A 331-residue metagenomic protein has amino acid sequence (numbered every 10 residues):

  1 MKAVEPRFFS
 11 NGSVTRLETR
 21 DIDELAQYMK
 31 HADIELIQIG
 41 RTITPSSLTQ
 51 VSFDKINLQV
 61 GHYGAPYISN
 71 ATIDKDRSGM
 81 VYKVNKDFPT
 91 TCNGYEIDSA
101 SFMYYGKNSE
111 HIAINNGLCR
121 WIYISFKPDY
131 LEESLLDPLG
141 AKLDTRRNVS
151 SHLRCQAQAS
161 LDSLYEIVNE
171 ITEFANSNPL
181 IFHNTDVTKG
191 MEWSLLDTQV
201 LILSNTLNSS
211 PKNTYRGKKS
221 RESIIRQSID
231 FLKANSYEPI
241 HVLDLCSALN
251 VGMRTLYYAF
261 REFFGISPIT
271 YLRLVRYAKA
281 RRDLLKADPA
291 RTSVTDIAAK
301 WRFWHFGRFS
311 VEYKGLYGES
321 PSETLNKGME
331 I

Functional and structural regions predicted by a protein language model:
K2-E35, I39, I43, P89-S236 (+6 more regions): Alpha-helical bundle regulatory/interaction domains
R41-L48, I56-I73: Conserved short histidine dyad/triad with adjacent acidic residue
H62, I68-D74, C92-G94, A113-N116: Short histidine-centered beta-strand/loop micro-motifs that create catalytic or ligand/metal-coordination sites
H62-Y67, K83-F88, G106-S109: Short acidic (Asp/Glu) patches
T72-F88, I124: Short, conserved beta-strand element in jelly-roll/cupin
L256-F260, R308-F309, Y313: Short hydrophobic/aromatic patch on the recognition helix
E262-F263, G315-L316, K327: Alpha-helical DNA-recognition elements
Y271: Cytosolic nucleotide-binding catalytic cores of signal-transduction proteins
